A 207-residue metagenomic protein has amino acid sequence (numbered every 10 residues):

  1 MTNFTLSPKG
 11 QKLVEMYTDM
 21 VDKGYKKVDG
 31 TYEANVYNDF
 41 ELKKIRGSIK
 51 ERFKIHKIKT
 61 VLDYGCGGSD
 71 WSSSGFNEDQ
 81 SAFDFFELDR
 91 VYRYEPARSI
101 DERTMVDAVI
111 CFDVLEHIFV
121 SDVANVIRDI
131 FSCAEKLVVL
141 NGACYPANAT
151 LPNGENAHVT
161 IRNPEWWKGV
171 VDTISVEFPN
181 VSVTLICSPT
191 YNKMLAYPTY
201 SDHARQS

Functional and structural regions predicted by a protein language model:
M1-A108, A124-I127, C133, C144 (+1 more regions): Conserved N-terminal segment of class I S-adenosyl-L-methionine
A108-S121: A short SAM/SAH-binding and catalytic strip from SAM-dependent methyltransferases
S132-V139: Conserved acidic-Pro-Pro-aromatic motif
L140-P146: Short strand-turn motif at the edge of the Rossmann-like AdoMet-binding core
